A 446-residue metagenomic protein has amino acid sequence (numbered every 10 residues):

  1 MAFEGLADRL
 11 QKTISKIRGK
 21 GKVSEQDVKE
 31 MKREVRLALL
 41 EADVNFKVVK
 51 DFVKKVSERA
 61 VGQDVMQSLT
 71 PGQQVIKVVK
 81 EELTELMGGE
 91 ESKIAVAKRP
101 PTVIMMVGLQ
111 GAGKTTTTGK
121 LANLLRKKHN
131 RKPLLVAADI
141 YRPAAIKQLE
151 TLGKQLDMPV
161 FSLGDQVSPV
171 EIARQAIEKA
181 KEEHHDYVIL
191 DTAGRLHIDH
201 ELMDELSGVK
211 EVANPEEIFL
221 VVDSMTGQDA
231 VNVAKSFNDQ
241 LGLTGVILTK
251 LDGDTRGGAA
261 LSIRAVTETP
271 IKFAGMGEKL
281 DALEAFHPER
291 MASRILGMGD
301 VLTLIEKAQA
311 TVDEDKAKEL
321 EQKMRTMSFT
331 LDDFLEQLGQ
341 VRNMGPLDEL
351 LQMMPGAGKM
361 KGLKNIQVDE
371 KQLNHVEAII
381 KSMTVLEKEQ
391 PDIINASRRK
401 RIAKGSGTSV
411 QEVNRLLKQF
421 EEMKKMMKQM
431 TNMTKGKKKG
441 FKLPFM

Functional and structural regions predicted by a protein language model:
M1-K20, R290-M446: Long amphipathic alpha-helical segments used for membrane anchoring, targeting, substrate engagement, or oligomerization
G5, K20, Q67, K93-K98 (+15 more regions): Replace "in large, NTP-powered and nucleic-acid-processing enzymes" with "in large, NTP-powered factors and other
L6, L10-A138, A145-Q166, A173-T192: Primarily NTPase-proximal linker/entry elements flanking Walker-type ATP/GTP-binding cores
I17, D43, V79, L109 (+9 more regions): Residue-level signature of catalytic and energy-coupling elements of molecular machines, predominantly ATP/GTP-dependent
A42, A137-A138, L163-G164, T192-A193 (+4 more regions): Fold-independent oxyanion-binding glycine-rich loops and adjacent beta-strand/coil segments at enzyme active sites
A112, Y141-P143, V167-P169, G194-I198 (+2 more regions): Short, small-residue-enriched loops and turns at beta-alpha junctions that line or gate enzyme active sites
K128-L134, L156-V160, D186-V188, A213-I218 (+2 more regions): Short, surface-exposed connector motifs at secondary-structure boundaries
A173-I177, K181, H185, H197 (+2 more regions): Conserved phosphate-handling catalytic cores of large alpha/beta enzymes
